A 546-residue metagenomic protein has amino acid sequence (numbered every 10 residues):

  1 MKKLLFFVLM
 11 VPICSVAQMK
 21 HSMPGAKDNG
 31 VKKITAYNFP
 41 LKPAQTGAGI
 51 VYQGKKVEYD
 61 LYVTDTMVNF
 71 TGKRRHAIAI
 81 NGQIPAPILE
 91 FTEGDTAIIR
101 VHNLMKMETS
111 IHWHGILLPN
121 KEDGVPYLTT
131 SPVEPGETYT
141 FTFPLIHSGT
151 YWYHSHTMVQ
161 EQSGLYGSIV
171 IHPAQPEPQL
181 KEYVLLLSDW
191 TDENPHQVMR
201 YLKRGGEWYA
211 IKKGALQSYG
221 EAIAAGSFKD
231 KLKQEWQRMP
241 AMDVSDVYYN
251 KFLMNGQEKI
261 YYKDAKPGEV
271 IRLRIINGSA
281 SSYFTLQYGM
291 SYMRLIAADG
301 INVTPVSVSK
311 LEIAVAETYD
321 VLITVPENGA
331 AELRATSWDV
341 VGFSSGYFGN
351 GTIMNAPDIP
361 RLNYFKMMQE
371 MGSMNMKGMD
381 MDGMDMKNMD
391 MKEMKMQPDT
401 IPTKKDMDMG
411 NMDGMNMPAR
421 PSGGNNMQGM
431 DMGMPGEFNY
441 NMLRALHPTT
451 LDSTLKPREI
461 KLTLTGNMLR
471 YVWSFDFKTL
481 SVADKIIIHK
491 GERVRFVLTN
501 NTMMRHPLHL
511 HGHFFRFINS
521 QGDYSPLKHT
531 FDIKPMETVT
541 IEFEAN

Functional and structural regions predicted by a protein language model:
M1-S22: Bacterial Sec-dependent N-terminal signal peptides
Q18-A26, T71, K121-T130, L295-S309 (+8 more regions): Active-site pocket scaffolds in enzymes
M19-V315, V321-L322, I353-Q397, G410-M415: Histidine-centered copper-binding motifs that mark active-site loops of extracellular/periplasmic copper enzymes
G94-D95, E137-Y139, L145-Y151, G268-E269 (+6 more regions): Short tyrosine-centred short linear motifs in exposed loops/low-complexity segments
Y151-T157, A330-D339: Short, aromatic- and glycine-rich surface loops/edge beta-strands on solvent-exposed regions
V159-L165, W338-S345: Short acidic/polar inter-strand loop motif in beta-rich domains
E235-M242, P398-E437, N441: Long, low-complexity, polar/charged, intrinsically disordered or flexibly structured peripheral segments
